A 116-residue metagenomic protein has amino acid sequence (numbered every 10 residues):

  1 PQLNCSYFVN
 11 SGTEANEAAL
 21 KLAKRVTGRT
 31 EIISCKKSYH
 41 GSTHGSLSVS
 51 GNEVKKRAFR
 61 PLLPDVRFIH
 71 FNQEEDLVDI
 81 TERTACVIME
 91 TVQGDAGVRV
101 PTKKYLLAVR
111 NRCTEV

Functional and structural regions predicted by a protein language model:
P1-M89, D95: PLP-dependent aspartate aminotransferase-fold enzymes
R99-V116: Catalytic PLP-binding core of fold-type I/II PLP enzymes
